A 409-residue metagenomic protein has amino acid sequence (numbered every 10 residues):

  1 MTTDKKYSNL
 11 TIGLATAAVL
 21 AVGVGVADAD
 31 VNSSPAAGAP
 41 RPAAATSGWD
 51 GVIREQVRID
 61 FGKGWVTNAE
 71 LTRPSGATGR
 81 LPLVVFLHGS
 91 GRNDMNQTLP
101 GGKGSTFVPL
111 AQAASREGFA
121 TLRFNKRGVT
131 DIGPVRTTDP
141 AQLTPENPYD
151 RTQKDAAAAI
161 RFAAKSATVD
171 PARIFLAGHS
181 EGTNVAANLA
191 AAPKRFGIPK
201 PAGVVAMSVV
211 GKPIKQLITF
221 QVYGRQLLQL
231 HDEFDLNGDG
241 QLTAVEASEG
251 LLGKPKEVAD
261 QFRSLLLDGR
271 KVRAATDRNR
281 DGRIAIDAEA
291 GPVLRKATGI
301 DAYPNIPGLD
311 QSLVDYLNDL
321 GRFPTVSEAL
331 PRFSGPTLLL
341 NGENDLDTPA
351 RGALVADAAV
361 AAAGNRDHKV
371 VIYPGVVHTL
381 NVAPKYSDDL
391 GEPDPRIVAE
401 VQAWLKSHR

Functional and structural regions predicted by a protein language model:
G38-G79: N-terminal cap/lid segment of alpha/beta-hydrolase-fold proteins
R80-G89: Short beta-strand element of the alpha/beta-hydrolase
S90-T106, R116-F119, R123-D150, N381-D388: Cap/lid segment of the alpha/beta-hydrolase catalytic domain
L143-A167: Alpha/beta-hydrolase active-site loop
F162-R225: Primarily recognizes the serine-hydrolase "nucleophile elbow" in alpha/beta-hydrolase and SGNH/GDSL folds
M207-A329: Accessory cap/linker subdomain of secreted extracellular hydrolases
F333, L339-N341: Short beta-strand/loop motif that positions the catalytic acidic residue of the alpha/beta-hydrolase fold
L346-G352: Conserved alpha/beta-hydrolase "acid-adjacent" motif
